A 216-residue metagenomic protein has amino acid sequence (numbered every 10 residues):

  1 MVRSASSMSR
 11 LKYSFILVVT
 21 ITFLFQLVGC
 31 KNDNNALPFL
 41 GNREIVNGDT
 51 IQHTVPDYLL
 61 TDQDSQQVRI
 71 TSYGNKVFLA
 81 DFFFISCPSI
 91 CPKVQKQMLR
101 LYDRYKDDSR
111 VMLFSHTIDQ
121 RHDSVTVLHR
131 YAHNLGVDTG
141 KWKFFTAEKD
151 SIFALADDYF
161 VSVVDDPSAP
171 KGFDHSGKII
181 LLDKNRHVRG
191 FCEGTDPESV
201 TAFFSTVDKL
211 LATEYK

Functional and structural regions predicted by a protein language model:
V2-L17: Bacterial N-terminal signal peptides that target proteins for export
F25-G29: C-terminal motif of bacterial Sec signal peptides marking the signal peptidase cleavage site
C30-N34: Bacterial signal peptide processing site
N35-T71, K96: N-terminal "domain-start" segment that seeds a small globular fold
V55-P56, F78, S176-K178: Short loop/turn microsegments at loop-to-beta-strand junctions
V68-M98, F114: Short active-site neighborhood of thiol/selenol oxidoreductases, capturing the structured segment around
Q95-L155: Structural microenvironment flanking redox-active thiols in thiol-disulfide oxidoreductases
P167-K216: Thiol-/selenol-based redox modules, centered on thioredoxin-like and closely related oxidoreductase domains
